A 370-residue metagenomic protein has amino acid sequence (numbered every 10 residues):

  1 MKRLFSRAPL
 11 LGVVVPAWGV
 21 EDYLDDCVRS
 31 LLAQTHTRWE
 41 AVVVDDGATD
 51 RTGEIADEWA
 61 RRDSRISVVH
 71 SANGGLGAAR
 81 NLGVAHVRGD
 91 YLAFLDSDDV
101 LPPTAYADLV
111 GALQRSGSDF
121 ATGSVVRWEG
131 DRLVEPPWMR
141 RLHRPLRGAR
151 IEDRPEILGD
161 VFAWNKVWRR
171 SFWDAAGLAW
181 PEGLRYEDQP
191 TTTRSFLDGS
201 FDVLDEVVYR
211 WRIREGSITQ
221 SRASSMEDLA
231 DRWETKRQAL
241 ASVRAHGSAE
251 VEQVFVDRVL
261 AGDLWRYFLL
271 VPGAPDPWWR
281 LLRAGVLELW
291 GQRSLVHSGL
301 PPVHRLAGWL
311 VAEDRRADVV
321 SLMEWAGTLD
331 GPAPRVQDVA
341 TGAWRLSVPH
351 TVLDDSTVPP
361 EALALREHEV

Functional and structural regions predicted by a protein language model:
M1-W233, H350: Nucleotide-sugar donor-binding/catalytic module of glycosyltransferases that assemble extracellular/cell-envelope
T35, A121, P275-D276, P301: Residues that cap or delimit alpha-helices
V208-R214, Q220-E250, D263, G273-R293: Catalytic core of nucleotide-sugar-dependent glycosyltransferases
V256-R266: Amphipathic alpha-helical repeat scaffolds of TPR domains
F268-P272: Short coil/turn linking the two alpha-helices of tandem helical-hairpin repeats
P275, L281, G285-V370: Basic, ligand-binding patches in group-transfer machinery, especially extracytoplasmic/periplasmic segments
